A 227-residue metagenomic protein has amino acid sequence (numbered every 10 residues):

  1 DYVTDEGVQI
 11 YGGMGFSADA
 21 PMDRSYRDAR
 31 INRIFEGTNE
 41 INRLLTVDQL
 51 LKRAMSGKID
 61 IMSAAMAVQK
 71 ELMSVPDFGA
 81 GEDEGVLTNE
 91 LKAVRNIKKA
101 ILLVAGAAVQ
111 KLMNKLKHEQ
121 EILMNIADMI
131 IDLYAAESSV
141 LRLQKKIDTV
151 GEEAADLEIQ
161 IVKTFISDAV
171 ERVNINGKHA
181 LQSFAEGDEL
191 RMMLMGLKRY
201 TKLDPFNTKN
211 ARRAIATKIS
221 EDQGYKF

Functional and structural regions predicted by a protein language model:
D1-F227: Flavin-dependent oxidoreductase catalytic core characteristic of acyl-CoA dehydrogenase/oxidase-like enzymes
